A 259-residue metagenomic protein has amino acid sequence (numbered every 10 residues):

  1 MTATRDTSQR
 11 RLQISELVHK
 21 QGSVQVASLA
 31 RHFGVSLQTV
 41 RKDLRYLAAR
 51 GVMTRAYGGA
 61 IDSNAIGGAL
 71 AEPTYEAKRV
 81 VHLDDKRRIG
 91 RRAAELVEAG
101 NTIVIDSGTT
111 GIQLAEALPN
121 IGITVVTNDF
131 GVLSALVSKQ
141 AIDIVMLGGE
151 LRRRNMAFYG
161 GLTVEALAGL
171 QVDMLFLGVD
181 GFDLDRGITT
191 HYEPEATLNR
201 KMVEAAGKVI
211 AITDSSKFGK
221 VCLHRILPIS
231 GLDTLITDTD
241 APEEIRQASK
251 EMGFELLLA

Functional and structural regions predicted by a protein language model:
T2-E16, K20-A27, G34-S36, A49 (+2 more regions): Conserved phosphate- and dinucleotide-binding cores of soluble alpha/beta proteins, encompassing both enzyme active
T2-V104, A115-N120, T124, F130 (+1 more regions): HTH-adjacent hinge/linker in prokaryotic transcriptional regulators
D106-G108: Glycine-rich beta-strand-to-loop/alpha-helix junction loops that act as flexible
T110-L114, F218-V221: Short glycine/serine/threonine-rich phosphate/pyrophosphate-binding segments that cradle anionic phosphate groups
